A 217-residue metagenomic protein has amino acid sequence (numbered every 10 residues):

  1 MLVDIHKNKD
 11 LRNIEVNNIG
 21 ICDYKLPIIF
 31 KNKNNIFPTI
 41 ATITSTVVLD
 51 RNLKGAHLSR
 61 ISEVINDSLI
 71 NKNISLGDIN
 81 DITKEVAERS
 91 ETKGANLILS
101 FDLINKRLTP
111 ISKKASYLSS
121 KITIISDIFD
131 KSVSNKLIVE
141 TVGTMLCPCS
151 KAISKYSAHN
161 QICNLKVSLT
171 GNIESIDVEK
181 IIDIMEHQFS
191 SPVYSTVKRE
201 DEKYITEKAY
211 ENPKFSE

Functional and structural regions predicted by a protein language model:
M1-E217: N-terminal intrinsically disordered, cationic/polar leader segments that include organellar targeting peptides
